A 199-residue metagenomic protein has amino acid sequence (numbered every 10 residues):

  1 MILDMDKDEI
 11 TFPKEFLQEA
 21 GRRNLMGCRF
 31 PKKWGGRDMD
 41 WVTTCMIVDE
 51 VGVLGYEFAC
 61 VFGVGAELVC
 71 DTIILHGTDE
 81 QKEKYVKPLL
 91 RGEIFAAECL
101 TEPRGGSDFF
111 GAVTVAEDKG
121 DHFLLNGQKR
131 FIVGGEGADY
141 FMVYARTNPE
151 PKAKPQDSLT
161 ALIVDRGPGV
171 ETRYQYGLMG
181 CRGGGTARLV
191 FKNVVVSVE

Functional and structural regions predicted by a protein language model:
M1-G63, E80-R91, F95: Amphipathic, small/basic residue-rich leader segments at the start of a protein or domain
N24, I47-G52, A145, V164-V170 (+1 more regions): Short Ser/Thr-interspersed hydrophobic loop/turn segments at strand-loop and sheet-helix junctions that line or gate
C60-E80, G106-F109: N-terminal glycine-rich flavin-associated loop
G92-L100, Y144: A short, Trp-centered hydrophobic/proline-enriched beta-strand micro-motif
G105, R130-G135, G180-R182: Glycine-rich phosphate/pyrophosphate-binding beta-alpha loops
G111, P168-V198: Flexible, small-/acidic-enriched active-site or ligand-binding loops
T114-E117: A structural signal for short hydrophobic beta-strand segments in well-ordered beta-sheet cores
H122, N126-E171: A short core secondary-structure module
